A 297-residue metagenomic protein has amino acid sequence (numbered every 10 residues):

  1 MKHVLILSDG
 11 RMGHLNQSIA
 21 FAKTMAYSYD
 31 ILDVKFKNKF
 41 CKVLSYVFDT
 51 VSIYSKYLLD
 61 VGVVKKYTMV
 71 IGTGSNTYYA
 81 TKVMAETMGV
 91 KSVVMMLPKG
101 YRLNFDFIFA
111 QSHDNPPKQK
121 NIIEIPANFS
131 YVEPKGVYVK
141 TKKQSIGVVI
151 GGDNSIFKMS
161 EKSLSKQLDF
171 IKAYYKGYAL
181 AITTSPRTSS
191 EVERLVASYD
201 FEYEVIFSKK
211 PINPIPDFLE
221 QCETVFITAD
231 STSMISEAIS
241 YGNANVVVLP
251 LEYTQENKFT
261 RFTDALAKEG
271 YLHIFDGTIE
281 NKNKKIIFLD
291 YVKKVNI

Functional and structural regions predicted by a protein language model:
M1-L5: Extreme N-terminal starter segment of soluble prokaryotic enzymes
I6-E124: Active-site and donor-binding regions of nucleotide-sugar-utilizing enzymes
L32-D33, I108-A110, L180-P186, V248-P250: Short internal beta-strands
K37, Y178-P211: Catalytic donor nucleotide-activated moiety binding site of glycosyltransferases and closely related
L103-E161, F275, N281-N283, L289: A nucleotide-sugar donor-handling region in carbohydrate enzymes
D153-T184: Conserved catalytic-core segment of nucleotide-activated headgroup transferases in glycan assembly
L195-S233: Donor nucleotide-activated moiety binding/catalytic core segment of transferases that use nucleotide-activated donors
T263-I297: Leloir-type glycosyltransferase catalytic cores
